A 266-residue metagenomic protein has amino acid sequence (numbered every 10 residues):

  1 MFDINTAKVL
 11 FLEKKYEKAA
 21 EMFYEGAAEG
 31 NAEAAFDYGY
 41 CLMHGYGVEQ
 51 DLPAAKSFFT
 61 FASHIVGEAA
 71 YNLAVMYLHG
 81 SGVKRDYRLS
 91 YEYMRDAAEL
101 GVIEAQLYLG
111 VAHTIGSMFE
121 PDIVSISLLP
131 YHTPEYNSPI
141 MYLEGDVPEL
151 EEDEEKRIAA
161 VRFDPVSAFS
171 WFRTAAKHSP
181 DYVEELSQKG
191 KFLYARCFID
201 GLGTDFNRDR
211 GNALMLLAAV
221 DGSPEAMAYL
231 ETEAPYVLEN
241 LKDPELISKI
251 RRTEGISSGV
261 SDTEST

Functional and structural regions predicted by a protein language model:
D3-I4, V9-L10, G26, A35-H44 (+7 more regions): Hydrophobic face of amphipathic alpha-helices that form TPR/SEL1-like repeat modules and related alpha-solenoid
A28-A32, H44-Y46, H64-G67, H79-S81 (+9 more regions): Short helix-capping/linker turns of helical repeat alpha-solenoids
L128-E135, F163-A176, F206-P224, E231 (+1 more regions): TPR/TPR-like (Sel1-like) alpha-helical repeat modules
E225-T266: Terminal, low-structured helical/coil segments at or just beyond the last alpha-helical repeat
